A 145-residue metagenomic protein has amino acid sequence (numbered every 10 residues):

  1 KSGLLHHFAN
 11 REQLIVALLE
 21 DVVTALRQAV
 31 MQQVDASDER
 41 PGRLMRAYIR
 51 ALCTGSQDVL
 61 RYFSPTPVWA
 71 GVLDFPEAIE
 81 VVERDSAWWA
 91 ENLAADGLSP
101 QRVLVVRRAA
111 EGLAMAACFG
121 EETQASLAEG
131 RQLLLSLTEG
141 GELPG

Functional and structural regions predicted by a protein language model:
K1-Q13: Helix-turn-helix
A17, A25-P65: Hydrophobic alpha-helical connector segments
L26-V34, G71-V82: An acidic intrinsically disordered interaction segment
M31, I49, W69-A70, A90-A94: Amphipathic alpha-helical segments within well-ordered protein domains
Y48-L52, P65-A70, V106-L113: Short alpha-helical scaffolding segments that buttress acidic/His motifs in well-ordered protein cores
V59-R61, P76-E83, A87-G145: Hydrophobic/aromatic-rich alpha-helical bundle segments in the mid-to-C-terminal region
